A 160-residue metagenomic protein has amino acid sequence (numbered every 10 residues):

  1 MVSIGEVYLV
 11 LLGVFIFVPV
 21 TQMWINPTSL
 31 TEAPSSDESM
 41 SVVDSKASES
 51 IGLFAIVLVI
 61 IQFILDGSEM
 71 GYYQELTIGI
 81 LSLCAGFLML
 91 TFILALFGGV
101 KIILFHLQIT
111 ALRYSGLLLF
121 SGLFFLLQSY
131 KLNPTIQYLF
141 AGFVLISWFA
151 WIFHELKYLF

Functional and structural regions predicted by a protein language model:
M1-E6, E69-F160: Alpha-helical transmembrane segments of integral membrane proteins
M1-F17, S48: Hydrophobic transmembrane alpha-helical segments in integral membrane proteins
V10, M23-W24, Q62-E75: Alpha-helical transmembrane-segment detector that highlights a single hydrophobic TM helix and its immediate
L12-F17, I51-I60, L119-G122: Hydrophobic cores of alpha-helical transmembrane segments in multi-pass inner/ER membrane proteins, independent
F15-T31, G86-V100: Membrane-water interface of transmembrane alpha-helices
V20-T28, D44, S48, L104-L107: N-terminal leader/targeting segments
M23-M40, E69: Membrane-interface helix-loop junction between the first two transmembrane segments
E38-E69: Transmembrane alpha-helix detector for multi-pass membrane proteins
